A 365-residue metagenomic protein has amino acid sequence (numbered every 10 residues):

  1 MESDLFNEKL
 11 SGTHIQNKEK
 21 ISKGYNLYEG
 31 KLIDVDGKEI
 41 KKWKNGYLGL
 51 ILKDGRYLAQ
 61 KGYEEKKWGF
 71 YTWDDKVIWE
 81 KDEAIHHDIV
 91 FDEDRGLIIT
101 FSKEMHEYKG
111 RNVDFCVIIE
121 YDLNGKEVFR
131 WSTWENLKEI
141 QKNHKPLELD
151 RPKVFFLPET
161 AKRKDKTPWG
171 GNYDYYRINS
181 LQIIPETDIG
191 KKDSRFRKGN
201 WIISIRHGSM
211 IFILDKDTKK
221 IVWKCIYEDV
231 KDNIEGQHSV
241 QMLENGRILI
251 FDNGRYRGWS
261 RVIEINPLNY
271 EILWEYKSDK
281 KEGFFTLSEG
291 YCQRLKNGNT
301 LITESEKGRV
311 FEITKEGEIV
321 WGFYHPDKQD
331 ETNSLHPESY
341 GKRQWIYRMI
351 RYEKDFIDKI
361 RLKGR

Functional and structural regions predicted by a protein language model:
M1-R365: Histidine-/acidic-rich catalytic cores in large beta-rich domains
